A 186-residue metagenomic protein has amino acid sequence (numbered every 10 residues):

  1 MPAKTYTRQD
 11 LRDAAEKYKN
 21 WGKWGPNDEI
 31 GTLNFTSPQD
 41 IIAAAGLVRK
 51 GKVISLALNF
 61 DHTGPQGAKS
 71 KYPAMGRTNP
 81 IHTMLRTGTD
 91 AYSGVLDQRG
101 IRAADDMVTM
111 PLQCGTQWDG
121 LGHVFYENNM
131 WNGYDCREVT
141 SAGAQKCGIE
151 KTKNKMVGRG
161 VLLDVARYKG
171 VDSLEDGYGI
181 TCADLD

Functional and structural regions predicted by a protein language model:
M1-D186: Active-/binding-site microenvironments in catalytic and ligand-binding cores
